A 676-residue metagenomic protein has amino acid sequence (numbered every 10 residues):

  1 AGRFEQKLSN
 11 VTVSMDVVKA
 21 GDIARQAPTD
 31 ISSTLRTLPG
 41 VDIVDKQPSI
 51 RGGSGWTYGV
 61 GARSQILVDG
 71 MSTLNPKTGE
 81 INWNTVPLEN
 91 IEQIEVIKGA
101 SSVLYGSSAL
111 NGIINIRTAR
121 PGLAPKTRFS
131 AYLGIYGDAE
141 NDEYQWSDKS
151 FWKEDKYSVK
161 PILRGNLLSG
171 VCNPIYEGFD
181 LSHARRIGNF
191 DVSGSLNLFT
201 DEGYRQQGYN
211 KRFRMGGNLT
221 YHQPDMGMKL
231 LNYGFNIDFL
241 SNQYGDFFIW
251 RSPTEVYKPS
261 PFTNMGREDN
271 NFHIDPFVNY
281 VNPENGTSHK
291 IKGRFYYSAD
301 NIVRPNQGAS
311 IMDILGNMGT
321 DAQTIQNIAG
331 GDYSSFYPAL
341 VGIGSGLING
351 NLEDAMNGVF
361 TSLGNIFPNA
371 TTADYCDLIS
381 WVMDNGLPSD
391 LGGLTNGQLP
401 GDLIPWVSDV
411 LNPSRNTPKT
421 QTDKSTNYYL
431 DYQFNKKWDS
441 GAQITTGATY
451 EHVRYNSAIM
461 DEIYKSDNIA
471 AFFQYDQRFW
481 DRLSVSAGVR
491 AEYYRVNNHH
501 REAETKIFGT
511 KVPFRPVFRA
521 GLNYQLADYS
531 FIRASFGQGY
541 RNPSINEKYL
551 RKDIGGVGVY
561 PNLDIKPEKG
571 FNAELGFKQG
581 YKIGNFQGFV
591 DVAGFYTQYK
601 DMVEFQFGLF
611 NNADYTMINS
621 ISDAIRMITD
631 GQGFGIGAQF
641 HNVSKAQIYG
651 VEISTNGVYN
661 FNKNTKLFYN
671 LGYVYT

Functional and structural regions predicted by a protein language model:
A1-D22: Short, acidic, small-residue-rich periplasmic hinge/interaction motif at the N-terminus of Gram-negative outer-membrane
K7, M15, S32-M71, N75: Extracytoplasmic beta-strand/coil segments of soluble accessory domains associated with Gram-negative outer-membrane
M71-K98, A119: Short acidic/polar hinge/loop motifs at secondary-structure boundaries that mediate gating or recognition
S101, T118-H183, G203-R205: Short strand-turn segments of transmembrane beta-barrel domains in outer membranes, especially the first one or two
D201-G216, T220-N285, F295-L315, P418-K424 (+1 more regions): Flexible loop and strand-edge segments within Gram-negative outer membrane beta-barrel domains
S241-Q243, S252-V256, Y493-E502, K506 (+5 more regions): Surface-exposed extracellular loop regions of Gram-negative outer-membrane beta-barrel proteins, predominantly
D354, T417, G441-D528, N542 (+1 more regions): Signature of Gram-negative outer-membrane beta-barrel scaffolds
D481, F589, G594-Q598, M617-T676: Gram-negative outer-membrane beta-barrel transporters
